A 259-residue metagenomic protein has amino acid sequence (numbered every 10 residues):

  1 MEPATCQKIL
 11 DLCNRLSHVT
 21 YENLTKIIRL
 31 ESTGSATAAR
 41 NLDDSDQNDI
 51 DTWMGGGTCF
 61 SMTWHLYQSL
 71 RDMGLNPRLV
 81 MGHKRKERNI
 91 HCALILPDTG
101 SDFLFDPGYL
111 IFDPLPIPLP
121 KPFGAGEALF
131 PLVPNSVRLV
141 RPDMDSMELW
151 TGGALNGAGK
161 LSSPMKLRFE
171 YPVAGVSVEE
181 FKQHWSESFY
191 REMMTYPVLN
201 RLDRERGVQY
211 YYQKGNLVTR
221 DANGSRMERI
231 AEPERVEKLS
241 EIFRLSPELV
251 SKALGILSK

Functional and structural regions predicted by a protein language model:
M1-M54: Secondary-structure boundary elements
T5-K8, T58, S177, A231-R235: Intrinsic-disorder/low-complexity, polar/charged segments
C6-L10, H65-L66, S186: Intrinsically disordered, low-complexity boundary segments flanking structured domains
L10, S17-H18, M227-K259: A conserved C-terminal secondary-structure "cap"
T20, R85-I90, I95-R226: His-Asp-centered catalytic microenvironments across diverse enzyme cores, prominently the transglutaminase-like
L24-G34, T58, D113, E127 (+3 more regions): Residues in flexible loops and secondary-structure boundaries
E31, S35-P97: Active-site neighborhood of thiol-dependent amide/isopeptide-bond enzymes
T37-R40, N223-I230: Short, exposed beta-strand "edge-strand" segments with a Pro/Gly-rich flavor and a Y/T-containing core
